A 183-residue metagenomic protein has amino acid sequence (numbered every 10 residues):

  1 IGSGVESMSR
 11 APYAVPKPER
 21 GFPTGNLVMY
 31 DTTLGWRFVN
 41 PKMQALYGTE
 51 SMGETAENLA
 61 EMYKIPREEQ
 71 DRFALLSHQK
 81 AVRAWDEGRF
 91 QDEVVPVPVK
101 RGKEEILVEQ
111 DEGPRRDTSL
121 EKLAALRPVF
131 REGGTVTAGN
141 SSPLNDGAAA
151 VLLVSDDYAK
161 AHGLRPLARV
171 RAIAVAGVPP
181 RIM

Functional and structural regions predicted by a protein language model:
G2-N58: Flexible glycine-/small-residue-enriched beta->alpha junction loops that bind anionic phosphate/pyrophosphate groups
G2-T24, V94-Q110, P180-I182: Conserved beta-ketoacyl condensing-enzyme motif
S9, A14, M43-S51, E61-L75 (+2 more regions): Active-site pocket-shaping loop/turn-to-helix segments
E57-Y63, K80, A84: Helix-loop junctions at the membrane interface of multi-pass solute transporters
L59, Y63-K64, A159-G163: Phosphate/pyrophosphate-binding loops at sites that engage ATP/ADP/AMP, CoA/4′-phosphopantetheine, polyphosphate
E69-A161: N-terminal extracellular/periplasmic Venus flytrap/periplasmic-binding protein-like
V154-M183: Glycine- and Gly-Pro-enriched alpha-helical subdomains that act as flexible, kink-prone "lid/hinge" or packing modules
